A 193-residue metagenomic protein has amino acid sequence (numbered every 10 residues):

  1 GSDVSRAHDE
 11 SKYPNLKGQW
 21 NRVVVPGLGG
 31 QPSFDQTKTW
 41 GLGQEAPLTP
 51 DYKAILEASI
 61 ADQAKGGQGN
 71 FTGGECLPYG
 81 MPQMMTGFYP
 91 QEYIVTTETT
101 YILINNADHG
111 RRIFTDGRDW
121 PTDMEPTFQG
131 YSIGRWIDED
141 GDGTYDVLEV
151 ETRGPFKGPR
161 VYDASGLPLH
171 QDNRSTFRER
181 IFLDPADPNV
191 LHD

Functional and structural regions predicted by a protein language model:
G1-D193: Hydrophobic small-molecule pocket/channel-lining residues, especially in calycin-type beta-barrels
